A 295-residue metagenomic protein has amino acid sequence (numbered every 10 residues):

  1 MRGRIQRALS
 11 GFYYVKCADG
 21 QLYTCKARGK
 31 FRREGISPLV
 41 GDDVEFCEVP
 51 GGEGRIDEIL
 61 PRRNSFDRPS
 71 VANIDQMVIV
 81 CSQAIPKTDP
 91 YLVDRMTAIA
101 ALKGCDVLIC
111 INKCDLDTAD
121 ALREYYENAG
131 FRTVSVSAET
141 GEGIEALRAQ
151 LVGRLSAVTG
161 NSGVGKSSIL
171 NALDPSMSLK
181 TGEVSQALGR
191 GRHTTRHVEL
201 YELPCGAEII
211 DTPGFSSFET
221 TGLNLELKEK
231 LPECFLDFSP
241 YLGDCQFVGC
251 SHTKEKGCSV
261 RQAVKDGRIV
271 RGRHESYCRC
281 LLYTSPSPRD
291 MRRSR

Functional and structural regions predicted by a protein language model:
M1-R7: Structural detector for short beta-strands of small beta-barrel domains
G11, G29, G35-P50, L60-M77 (+6 more regions): Helix-rich effector regions associated with P-loop NTPase G domains
Y13-C17: SH3/SH3-like beta-barrel fold
L22-A27: A short macromolecule-binding patch
L116-S162: Canonical P-loop GTPase G-domain recognition
K166: Conserved lysine of the Walker
L170-S178: A conserved segment at the C-terminal end of the G1
Y283-R295: Single conserved hydrophobic/aromatic residue that forms the stacking wall/gate of nucleotide- or nucleobase-binding
